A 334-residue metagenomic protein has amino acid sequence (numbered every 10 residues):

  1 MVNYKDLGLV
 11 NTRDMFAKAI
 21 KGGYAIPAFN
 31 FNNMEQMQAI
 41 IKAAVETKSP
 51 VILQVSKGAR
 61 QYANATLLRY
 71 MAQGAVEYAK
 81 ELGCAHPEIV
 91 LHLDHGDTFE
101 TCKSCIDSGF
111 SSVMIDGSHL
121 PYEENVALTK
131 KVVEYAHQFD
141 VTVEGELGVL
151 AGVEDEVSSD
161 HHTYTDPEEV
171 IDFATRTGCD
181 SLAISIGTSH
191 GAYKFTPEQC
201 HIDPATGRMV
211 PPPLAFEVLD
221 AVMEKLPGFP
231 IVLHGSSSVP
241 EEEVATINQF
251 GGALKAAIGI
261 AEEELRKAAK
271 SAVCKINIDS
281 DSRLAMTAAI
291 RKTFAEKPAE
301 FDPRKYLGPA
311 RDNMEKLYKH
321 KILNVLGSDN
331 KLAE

Functional and structural regions predicted by a protein language model:
M1-P27, E300-F301: Generic N-terminal amphipathic, Lys/Arg-enriched alpha-helix
N3, Y24-N32, A59-R60, K305 (+1 more regions): A short N-terminal beta->alpha junction/helix N-cap motif
V10-K21, M34-A59, T66-H86, H95-P230 (+6 more regions): Alpha/beta enzyme core
I26-N30, L91-H92, M114, I231-L233 (+2 more regions): Short catalytic-loop micro-motif centered on adjacent basic/acidic residues
L53, R60-N64, L265, C274-P298 (+1 more regions): Shared catalytic-loop signature of beta/alpha-barrel
G235-S238, I258, I278-S282: Short acidic/histidine-rich active-site segments
A289-E334: Extended, intrinsically disordered, low-complexity segments
